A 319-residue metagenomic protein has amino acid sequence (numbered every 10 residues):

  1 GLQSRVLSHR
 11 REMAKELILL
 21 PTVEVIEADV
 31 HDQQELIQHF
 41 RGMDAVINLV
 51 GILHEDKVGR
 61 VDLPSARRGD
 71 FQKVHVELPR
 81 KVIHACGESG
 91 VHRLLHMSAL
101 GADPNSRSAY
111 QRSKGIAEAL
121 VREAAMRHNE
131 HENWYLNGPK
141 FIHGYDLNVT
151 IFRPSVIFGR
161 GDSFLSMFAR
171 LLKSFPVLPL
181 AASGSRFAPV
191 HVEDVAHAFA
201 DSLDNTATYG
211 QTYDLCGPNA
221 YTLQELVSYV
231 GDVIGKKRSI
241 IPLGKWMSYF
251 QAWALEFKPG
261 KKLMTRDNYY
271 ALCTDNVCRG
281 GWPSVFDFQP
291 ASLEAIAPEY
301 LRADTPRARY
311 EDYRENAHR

Functional and structural regions predicted by a protein language model:
L7, L49-V50, L94-L100, F152-P154: SDR active-site strand-loop-helix element
H9-S89, L100-S106: NAD(P)H-binding glycine-rich loop region in Rossmannoid oxidoreductase-like domains and their noncatalytic homologs
E55, L100-R112, V156-D162: Conserved catalytic-site region of short-chain dehydrogenase/reductase
F71-V76, L95, K114, A188: Short alpha-helix in the Rossmann-fold core of NAD(P)-dependent oxidoreductases
L78-K81, S163-L165, A182-D204, Q211-D214: Substrate-positioning beta->alpha
S98, A119-R160, R170: Conserved beta-loop-beta element that borders a ligand/cofactor-binding pocket
R186-E193, L215-V233, P242-W253, Q289-S292: Substrate-binding strand-loop-helix patch in Rossmann-like NAD(P)-dependent oxidoreductase/epimerase domains
W246-R319: A hydrophobic C-terminal alpha-helical subdomain
